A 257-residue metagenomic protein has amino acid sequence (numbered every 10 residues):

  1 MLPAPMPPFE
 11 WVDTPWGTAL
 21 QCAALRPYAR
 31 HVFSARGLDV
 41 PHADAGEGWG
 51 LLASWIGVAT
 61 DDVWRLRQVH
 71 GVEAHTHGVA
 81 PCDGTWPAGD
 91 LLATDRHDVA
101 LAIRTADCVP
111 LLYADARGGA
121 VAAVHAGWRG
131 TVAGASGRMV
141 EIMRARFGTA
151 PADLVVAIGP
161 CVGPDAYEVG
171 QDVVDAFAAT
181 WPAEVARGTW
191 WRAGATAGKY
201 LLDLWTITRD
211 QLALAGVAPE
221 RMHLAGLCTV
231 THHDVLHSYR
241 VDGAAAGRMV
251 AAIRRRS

Functional and structural regions predicted by a protein language model:
M1-S257: Active-site microenvironment for binding and transforming phosphate-containing groups
